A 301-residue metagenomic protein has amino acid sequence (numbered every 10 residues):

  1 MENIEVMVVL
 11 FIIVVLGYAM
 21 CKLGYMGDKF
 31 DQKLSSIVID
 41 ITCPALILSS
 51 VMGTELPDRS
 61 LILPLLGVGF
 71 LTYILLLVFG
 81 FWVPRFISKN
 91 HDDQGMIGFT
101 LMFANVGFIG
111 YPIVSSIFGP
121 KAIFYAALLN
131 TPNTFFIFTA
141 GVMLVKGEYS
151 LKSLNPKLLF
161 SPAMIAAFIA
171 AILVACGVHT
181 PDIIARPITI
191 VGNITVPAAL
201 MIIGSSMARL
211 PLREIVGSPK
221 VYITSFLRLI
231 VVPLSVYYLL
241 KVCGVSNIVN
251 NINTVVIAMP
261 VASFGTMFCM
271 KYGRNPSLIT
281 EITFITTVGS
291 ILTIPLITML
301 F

Functional and structural regions predicted by a protein language model:
M1-F301: Alpha-helical transmembrane segments of multi-pass small-molecule/ion transporters
